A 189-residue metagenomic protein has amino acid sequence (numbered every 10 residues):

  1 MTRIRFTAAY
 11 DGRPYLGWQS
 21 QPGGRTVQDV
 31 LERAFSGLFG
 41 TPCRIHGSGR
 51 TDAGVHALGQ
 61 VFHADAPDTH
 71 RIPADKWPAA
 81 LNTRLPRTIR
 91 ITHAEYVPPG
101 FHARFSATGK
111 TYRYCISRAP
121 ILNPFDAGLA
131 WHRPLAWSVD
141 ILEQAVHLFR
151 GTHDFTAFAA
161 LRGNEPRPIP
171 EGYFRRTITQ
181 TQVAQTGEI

Functional and structural regions predicted by a protein language model:
M1-I189: Structured-RNA-binding interfaces characteristic of tRNA pseudouridine synthases
